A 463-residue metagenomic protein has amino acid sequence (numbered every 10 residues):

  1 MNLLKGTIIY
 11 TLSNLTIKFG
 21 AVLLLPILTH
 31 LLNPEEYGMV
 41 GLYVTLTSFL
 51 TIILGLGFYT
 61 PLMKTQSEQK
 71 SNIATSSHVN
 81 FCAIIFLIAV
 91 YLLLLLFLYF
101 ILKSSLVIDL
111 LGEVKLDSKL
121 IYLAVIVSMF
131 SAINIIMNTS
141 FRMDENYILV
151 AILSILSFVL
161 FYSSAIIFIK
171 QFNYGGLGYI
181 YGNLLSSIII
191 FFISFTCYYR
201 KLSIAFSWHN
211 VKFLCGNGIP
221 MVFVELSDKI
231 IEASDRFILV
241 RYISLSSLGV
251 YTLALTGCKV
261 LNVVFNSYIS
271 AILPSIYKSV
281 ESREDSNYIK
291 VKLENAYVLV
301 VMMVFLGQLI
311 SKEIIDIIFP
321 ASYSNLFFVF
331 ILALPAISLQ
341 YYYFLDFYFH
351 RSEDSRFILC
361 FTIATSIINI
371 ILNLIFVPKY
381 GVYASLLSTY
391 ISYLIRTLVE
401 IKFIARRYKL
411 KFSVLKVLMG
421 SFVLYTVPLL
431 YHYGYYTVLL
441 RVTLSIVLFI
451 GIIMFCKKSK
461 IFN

Functional and structural regions predicted by a protein language model:
M1-V22, A74-S77, C82, I148 (+3 more regions): N-terminal membrane topogenesis motif
L3, E113-L116, I148, G176-G182 (+5 more regions): Interhelical loop/hinge segments that connect adjacent transmembrane helices in multipass membrane
K5-I17, Y43, S48, I52-S105 (+4 more regions): Membrane-water interface segments that mark the loop-to-transmembrane alpha-helix transition
Y10-S13, I17-A21, L25, Y43-T51 (+13 more regions): Short runs within selected transmembrane alpha-helices of multi-pass transporters and secretion channels
L25, L54-S71, M143, A254 (+2 more regions): Helix-loop junctions and terminal segments of transmembrane helices in multi-pass membrane transport/translocation
L25-F49, G176, F213-N217, M221 (+3 more regions): Interfacial/gating helices of multi-pass transporter permease domains
F97-F100, Y122, I188, T365-I368 (+1 more regions): Transmembrane alpha-helical segments of multi-pass transport proteins
L102-A124, L309-S338, Y383: Interfacial segments at transmembrane-helix termini and the short loops linking adjacent helices
